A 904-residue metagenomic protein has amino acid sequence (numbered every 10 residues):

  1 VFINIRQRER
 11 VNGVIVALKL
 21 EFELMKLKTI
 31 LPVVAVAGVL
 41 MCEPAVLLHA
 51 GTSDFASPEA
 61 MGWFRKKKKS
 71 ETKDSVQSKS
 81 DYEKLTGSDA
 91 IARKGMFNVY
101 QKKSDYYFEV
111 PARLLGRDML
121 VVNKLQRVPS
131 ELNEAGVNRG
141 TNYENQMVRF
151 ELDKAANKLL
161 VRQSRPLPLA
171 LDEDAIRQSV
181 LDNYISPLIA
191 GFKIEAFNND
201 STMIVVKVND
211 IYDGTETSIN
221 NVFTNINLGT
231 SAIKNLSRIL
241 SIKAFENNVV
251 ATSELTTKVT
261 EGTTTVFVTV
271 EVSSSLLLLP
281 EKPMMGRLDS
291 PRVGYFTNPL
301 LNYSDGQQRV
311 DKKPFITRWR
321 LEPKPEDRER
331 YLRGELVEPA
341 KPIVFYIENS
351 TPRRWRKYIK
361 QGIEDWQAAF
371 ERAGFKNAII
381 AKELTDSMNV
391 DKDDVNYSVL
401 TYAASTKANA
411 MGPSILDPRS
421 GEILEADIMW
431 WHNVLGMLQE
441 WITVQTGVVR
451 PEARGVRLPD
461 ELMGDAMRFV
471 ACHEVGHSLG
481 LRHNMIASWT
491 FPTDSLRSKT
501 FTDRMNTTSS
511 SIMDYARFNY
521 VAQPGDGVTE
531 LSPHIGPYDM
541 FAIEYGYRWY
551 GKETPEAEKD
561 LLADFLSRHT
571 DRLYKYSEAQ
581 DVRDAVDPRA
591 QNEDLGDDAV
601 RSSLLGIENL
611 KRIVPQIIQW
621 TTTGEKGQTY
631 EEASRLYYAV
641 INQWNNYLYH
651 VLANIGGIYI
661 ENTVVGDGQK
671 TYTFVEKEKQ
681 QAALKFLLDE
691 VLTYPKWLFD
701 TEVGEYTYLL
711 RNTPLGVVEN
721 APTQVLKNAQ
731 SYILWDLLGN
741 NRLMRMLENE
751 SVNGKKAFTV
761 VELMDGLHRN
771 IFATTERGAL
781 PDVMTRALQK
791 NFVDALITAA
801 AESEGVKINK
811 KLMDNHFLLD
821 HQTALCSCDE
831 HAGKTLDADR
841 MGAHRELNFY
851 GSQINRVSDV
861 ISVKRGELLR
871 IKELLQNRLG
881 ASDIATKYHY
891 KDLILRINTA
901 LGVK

Functional and structural regions predicted by a protein language model:
V1-L24: Short, Lys/Arg-enriched N-terminal segments with co-localized hydrophobic residues within the first ~10-30 amino acids
P32-V36, L40: Hydrophobic helical h-region of N-terminal Sec-dependent signal peptides in bacterial secretory/periplasmic proteins
V39-L47: C-terminal segment of classical bacterial N-terminal signal peptides
D54-T351, A369, L384-G436, I442-L458 (+5 more regions): Auxiliary tRNA-acceptor-end handling modules of aminoacyl-tRNA synthetases
F55, A60-G62, E383-A403, D465-Q523: The catalytic-center signature of Zn2+-dependent metalloproteases
L115, P352-A378: Zn2+-dependent metallopeptidase catalytic core
E364-F375, G476-H477, L481, F518 (+1 more regions): Sec-exported extracytoplasmic/periplasmic mature domains
S488-K904: Conserved catalytic/binding loops enriched for acidic/polar residues
